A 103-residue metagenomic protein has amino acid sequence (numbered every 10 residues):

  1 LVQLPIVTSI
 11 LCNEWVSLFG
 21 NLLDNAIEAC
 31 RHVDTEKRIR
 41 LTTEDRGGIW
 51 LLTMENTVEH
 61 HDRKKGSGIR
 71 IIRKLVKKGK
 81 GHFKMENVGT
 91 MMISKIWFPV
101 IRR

Functional and structural regions predicted by a protein language model:
V2-L18: Conserved short strand/loop->alpha-helix "switch" segment adjacent to the catalytic nucleotide/phosphoryl-transfer site
L22, A26: Hydrophobic residues in the alpha-helical elements that line and stabilize the ATP-binding pocket of the HATPase_c
I27-D34: A short, flexible helix-to-loop-to-beta junction within the catalytic ATP-binding CA
E28, R46-K74: Glycine-rich/acidic phosphate-handling loop/turn and adjacent ATP-lid/helix of nucleotide-binding kinase/ATPase domains
E36-G48: Short beta-strand/loop element within the Bergerat-fold HATPase_c
N56, K95-R102: C-terminal beta-strand of the catalytic ATP-binding
E59-H60, V88-K95: Glycine-rich nucleotide-binding loop
K80-T90: Glycine-rich ATP-binding loops of the HATPase_c
